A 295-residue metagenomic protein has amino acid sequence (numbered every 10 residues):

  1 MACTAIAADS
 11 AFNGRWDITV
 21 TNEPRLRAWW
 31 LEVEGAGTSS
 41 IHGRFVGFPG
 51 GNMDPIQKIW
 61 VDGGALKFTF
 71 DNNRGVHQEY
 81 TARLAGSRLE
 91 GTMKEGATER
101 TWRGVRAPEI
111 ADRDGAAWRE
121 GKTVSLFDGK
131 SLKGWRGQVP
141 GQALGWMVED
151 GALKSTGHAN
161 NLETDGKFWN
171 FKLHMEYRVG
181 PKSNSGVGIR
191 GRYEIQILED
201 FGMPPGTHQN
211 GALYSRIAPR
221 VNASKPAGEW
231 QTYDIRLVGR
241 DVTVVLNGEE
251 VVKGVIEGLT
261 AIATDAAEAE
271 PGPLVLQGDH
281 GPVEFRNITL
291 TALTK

Functional and structural regions predicted by a protein language model:
A5-A8: Boundary at the C-terminal end of the N-terminal hydrophobic targeting segment
S10-K295: Carbohydrate-interacting regions of secretory-pathway proteins
